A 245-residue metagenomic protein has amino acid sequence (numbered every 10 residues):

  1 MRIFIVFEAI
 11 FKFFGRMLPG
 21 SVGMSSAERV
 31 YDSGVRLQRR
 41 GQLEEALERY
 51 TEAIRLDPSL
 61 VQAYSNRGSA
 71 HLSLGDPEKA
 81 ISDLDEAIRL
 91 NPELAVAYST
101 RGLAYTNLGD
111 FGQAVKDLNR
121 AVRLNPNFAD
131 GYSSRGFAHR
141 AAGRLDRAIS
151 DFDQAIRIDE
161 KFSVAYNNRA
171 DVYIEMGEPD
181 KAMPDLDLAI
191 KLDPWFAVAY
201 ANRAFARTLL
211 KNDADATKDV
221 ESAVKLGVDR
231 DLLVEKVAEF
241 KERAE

Functional and structural regions predicted by a protein language model:
M1-E245: Alpha-helical tetratricopeptide repeat
